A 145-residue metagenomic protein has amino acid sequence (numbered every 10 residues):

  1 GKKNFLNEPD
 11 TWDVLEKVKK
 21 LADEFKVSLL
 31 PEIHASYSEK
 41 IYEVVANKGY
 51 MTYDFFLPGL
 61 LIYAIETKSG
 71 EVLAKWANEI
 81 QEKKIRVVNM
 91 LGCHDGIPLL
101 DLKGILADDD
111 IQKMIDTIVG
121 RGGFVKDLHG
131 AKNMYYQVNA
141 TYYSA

Functional and structural regions predicted by a protein language model:
G1-A145: Active-site and adjacent substrate-binding regions of carbohydrate-active enzymes
